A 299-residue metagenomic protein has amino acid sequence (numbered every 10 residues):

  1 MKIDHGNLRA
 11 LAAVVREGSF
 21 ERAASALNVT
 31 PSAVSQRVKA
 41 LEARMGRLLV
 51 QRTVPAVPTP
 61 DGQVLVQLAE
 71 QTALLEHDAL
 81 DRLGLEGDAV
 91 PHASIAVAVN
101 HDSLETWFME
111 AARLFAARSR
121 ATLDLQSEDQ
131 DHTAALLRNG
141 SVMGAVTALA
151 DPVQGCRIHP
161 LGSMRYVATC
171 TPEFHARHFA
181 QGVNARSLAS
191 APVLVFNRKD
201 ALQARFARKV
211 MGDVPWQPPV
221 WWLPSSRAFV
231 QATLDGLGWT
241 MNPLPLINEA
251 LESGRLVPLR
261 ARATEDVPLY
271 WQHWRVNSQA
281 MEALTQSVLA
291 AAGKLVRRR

Functional and structural regions predicted by a protein language model:
N7-L8, R44-M45, L65-A89, V288: Alpha-helical linker/hinge and terminal dimerization helices associated with HTH transcriptional regulators
L11, A23-A24, T59-G62, G236: Hydrophobic two-helix hairpin corresponding to the core of helix-turn-helix DNA-binding domains
A12-N28: Short helix-boundary/capping micro-motifs
T30, R37: Residues within the DNA-recognition helix of helix-turn-helix
E42-P60: A short LG(V/I)-centered, amphipathic sequence patch enriched for acidic residue(s) preceding the LG motif
P91-Q154: Central regulatory/effector-binding core of bacterial HTH transcription factors
R157-L237, E249-E265, G293-R299: C-terminal regulatory
A261-R299: A late-sequence structural motif
